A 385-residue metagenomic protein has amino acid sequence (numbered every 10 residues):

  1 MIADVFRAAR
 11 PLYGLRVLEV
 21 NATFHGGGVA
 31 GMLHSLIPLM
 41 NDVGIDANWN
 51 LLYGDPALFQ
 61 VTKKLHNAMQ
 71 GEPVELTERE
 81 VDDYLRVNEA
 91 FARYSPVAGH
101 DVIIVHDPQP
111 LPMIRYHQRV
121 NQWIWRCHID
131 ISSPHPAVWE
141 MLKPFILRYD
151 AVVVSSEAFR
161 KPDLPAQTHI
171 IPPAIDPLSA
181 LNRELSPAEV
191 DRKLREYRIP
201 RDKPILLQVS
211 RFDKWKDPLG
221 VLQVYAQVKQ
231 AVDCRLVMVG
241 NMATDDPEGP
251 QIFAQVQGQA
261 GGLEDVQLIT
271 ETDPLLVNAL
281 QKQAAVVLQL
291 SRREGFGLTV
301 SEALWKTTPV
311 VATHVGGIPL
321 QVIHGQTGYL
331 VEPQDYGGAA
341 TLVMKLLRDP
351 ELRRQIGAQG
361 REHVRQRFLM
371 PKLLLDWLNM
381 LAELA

Functional and structural regions predicted by a protein language model:
L178, P319-M344, E351-Q355: Change "using UDP/GDP/dTDP sugars" to "using nucleotide sugars
L194-K216, L222, L236-V237: Conserved donor-binding/catalytic core segment of Leloir-type glycosyltransferases
G240, E248-A279: Nucleotide-activated donor-binding/catalytic signature segment of Leloir-type glycosyltransferases, i.e., the conserved
N278, S301-W305, P319-L320, Q326: Short alpha-helical segment that forms part of, or immediately flanks, the ligand-binding pocket in carbohydrate-active
V287-L288, V311: A short hydrophobic beta-strand element within the catalytic core of glycosyltransferases that build diverse glycans
R292: Aromatic "clamp/platform" in nucleotide-sugar-dependent glycosyltransferases that forms part of the donor/acceptor
P309-A312, V322: Short hydrophobic beta-strand element within catalytic cores of glycosyltransferases and related nucleotide-activated
R348-L381: A charged, aromatic-enriched C-terminal amphipathic alpha-helix characteristic of glycosyltransferases across folds
